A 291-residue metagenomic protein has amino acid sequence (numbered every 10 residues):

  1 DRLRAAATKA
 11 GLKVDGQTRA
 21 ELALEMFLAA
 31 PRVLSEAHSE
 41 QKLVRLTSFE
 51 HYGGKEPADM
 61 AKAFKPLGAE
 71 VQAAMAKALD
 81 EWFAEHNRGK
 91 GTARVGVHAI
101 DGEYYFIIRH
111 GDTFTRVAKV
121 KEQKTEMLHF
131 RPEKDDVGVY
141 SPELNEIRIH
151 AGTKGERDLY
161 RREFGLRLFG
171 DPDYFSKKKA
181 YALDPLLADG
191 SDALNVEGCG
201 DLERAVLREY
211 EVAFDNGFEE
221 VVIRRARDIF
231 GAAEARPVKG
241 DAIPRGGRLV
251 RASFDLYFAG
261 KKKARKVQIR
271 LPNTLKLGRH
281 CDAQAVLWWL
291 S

Functional and structural regions predicted by a protein language model:
D1-S291: Intrinsically disordered, low-complexity, charge-rich terminal extensions of nucleic-acid-associated complexes
